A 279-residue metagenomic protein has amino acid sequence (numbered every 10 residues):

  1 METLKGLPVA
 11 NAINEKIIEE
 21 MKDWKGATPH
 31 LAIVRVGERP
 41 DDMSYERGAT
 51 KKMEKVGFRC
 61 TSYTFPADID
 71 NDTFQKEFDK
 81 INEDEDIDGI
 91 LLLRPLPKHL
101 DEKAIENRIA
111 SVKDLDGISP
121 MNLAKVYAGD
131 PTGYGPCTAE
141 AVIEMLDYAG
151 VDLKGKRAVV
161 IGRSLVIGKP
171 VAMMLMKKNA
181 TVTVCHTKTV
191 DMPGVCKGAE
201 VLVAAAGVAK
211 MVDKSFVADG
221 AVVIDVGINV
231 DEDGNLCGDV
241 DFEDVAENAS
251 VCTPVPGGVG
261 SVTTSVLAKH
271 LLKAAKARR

Functional and structural regions predicted by a protein language model:
M1-A27: Positively charged, low-complexity intrinsically disordered leader regions
T28-E38: Short beta-strand segments enriched in small/hydrophobic residues
V36-T50, G133-V222, D231, N235-A246: Glycine-rich phosphate/diphosphate-binding loop of Rossmann-like nucleotide-binding domains
M53-A67, V182-V184: Short beta-strand elements in bilobed, periplasmic/extracellular small-molecule ligand-binding domains
T73-E85: Short, well-structured alpha-helical segments in soluble
L91-L153: Anion-binding alpha/beta catalytic cores of soluble intermediary-metabolism enzymes, centered on
L93, A205-A206, V226: Short, well-ordered coil/turn residues at beta-beta hairpins and beta-strand->alpha-helix junctions within
K103-L123, G227-R278: Rossmann-fold NAD(P)-binding glycine/threonine-rich loop
